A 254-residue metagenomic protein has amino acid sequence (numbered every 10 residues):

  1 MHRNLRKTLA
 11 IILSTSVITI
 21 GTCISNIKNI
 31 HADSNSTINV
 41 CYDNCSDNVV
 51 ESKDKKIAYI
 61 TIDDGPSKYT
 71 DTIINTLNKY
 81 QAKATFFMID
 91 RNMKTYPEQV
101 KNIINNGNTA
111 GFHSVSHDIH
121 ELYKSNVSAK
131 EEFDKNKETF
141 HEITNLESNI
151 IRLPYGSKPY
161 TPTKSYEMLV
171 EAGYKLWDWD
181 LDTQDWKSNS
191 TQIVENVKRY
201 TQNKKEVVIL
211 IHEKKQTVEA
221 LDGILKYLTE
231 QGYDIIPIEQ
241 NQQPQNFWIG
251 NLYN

Functional and structural regions predicted by a protein language model:
M1-K28: Sec-dependent N-terminal signal peptides of Gram-positive bacterial secreted proteins and lipoproteins
L13-T15, D33-N35, E147: Intrinsically disordered, low-complexity segments enriched in Ser/Pro/Gly/Ala and basic residues
I18-T19, N26, N75, S125 (+1 more regions): Hydrophobic alpha-helical membrane context
I20-Y42: Sec-dependent signal peptide cleavage junction
S36-E142, Y227, D234: Active-site beta->alpha N-cap acidic-glycine motif
K94, H117-I236, Q240-Q243, W248-Y253: Catalytic domains of cell-wall/extracellular-matrix polysaccharide-remodeling enzymes, centered on de-N-acetylation
